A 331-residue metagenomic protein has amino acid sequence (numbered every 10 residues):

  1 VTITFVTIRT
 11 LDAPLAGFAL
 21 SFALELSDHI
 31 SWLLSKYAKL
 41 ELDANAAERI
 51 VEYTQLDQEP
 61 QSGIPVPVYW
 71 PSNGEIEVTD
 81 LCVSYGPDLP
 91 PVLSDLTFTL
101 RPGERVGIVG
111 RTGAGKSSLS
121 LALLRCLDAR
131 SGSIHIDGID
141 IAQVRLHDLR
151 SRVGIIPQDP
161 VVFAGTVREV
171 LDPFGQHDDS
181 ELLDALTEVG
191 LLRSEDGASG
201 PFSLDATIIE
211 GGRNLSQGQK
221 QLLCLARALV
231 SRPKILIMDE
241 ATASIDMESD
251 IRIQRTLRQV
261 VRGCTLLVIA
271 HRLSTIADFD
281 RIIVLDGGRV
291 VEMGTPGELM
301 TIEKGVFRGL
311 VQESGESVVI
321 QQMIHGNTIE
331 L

Functional and structural regions predicted by a protein language model:
E25-T54: Cytosolic ends of transmembrane helices, especially the final helix of ABC transmembrane type-1 domains
K39, V51-E104, R111, D128 (+3 more regions): Primarily ABC-family ATPase nucleotide-binding module
E48, E52, H135, Q143 (+3 more regions): ABC ATPase nucleotide-binding domain helical subdomain, centered on the C-loop/LSGGQ "ABC signature"
T99, A129, H135-D140, V189-L223 (+3 more regions): ABC-fold ATPase nucleotide-binding domain signature/coupling loops
L123-R125: Helix-to-loop junction immediately C-terminal to a conserved catalytic motif
S180-L183, E188, G197-F202, R255 (+2 more regions): C-terminal portion of ABC ATPase nucleotide-binding domains
V230-K234, G263: A short, proline-enriched helix->beta-strand linker immediately N-terminal to the Walker B motif in ABC-type P-loop
L236-E240: Catalytic Walker B motif of ABC-type/P-loop ATPase nucleotide-binding domains
